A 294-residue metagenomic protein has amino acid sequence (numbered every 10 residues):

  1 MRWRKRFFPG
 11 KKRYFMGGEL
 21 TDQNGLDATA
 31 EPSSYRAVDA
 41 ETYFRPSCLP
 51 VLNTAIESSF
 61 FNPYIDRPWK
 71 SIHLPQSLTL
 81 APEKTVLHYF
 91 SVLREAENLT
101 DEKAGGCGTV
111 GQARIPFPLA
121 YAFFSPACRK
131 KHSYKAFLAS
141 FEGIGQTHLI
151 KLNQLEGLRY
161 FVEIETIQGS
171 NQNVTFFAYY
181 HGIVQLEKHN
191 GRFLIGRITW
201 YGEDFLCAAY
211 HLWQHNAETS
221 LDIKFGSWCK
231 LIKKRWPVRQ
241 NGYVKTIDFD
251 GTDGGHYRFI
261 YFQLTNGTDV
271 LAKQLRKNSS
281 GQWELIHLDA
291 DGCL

Functional and structural regions predicted by a protein language model:
M1-A55, Q154-L294: Exposed beta-sheet edge and beta->alpha loop/turn motif
Y14, S59-F60, A136: Intrinsic disorder/low-structure terminal segments
F44-K70, L74-S77: Short, charge-rich, low-complexity alpha-helical interaction segments
V51-I56, R114-P116, C128-K131, L149 (+1 more regions): Generic detector of short, locally flexible boundary/turn motifs and exposed helical patches
Y64-G143, F225-G255: Core segments of small alpha/beta cavity-forming domains
N98, E102-G108, H148, Q154 (+2 more regions): Generic detector of intrinsically disordered, low-complexity, polar/charged segments
A136-Y160: A short, amphipathic edge element
